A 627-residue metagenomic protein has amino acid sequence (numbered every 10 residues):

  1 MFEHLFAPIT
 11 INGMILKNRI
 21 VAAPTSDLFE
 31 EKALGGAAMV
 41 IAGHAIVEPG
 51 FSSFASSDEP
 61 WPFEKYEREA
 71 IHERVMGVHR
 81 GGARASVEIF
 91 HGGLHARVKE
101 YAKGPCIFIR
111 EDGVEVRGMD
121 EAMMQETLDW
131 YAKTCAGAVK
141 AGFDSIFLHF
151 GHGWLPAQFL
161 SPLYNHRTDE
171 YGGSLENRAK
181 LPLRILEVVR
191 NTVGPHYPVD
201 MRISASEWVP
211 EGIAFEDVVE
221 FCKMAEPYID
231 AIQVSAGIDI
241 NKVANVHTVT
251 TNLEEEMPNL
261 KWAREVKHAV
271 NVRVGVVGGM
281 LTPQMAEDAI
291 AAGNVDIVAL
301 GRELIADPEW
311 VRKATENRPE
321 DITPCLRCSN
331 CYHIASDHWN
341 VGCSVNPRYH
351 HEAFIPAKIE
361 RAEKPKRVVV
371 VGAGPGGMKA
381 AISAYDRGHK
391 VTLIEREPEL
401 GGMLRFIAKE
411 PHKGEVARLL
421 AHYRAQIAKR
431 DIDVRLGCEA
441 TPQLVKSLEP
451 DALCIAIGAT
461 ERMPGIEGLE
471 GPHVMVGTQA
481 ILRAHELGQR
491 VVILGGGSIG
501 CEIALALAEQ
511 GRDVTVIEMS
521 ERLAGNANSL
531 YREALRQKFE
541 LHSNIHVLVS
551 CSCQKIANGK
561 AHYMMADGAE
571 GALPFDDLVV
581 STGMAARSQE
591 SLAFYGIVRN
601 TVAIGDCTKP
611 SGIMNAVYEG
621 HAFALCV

Functional and structural regions predicted by a protein language model:
M1-I9, Y349-I355, D433-E439, P472-T478 (+1 more regions): Short gly/ser/thr-rich secondary-structure transition/capping motifs
M1-V371, P375, S383-D386, K390-V391 (+3 more regions): Flavin-dependent oxidoreductase catalytic cores
G82-A83, Y197, V272, P450 (+2 more regions): A short helix->loop->beta-strand "cap" motif at the edges of active sites that frequently abuts
I232, V266, A289, G301 (+8 more regions): Hydrophobic, well-ordered secondary-structure elements that form the walls of internal hydrophobic environments
I240-N241, L304-D307, E399-G401, L482 (+2 more regions): Short gly/pro/ser/thr-enriched loop/turn and capping motifs at secondary-structure boundaries
N294, I427-V434, E470-H473, F539-H546 (+1 more regions): A short helix-to-beta-strand connector/capping loop
P365-L393, R435-E449, I457-H473, T478-L530 (+2 more regions): Rossmann-like dinucleotide/flavin-binding elements
L393-R430, A506-C551, T608: Rossmann-like dinucleotide-binding cores of NAD(P)H-dependent redox enzymes
